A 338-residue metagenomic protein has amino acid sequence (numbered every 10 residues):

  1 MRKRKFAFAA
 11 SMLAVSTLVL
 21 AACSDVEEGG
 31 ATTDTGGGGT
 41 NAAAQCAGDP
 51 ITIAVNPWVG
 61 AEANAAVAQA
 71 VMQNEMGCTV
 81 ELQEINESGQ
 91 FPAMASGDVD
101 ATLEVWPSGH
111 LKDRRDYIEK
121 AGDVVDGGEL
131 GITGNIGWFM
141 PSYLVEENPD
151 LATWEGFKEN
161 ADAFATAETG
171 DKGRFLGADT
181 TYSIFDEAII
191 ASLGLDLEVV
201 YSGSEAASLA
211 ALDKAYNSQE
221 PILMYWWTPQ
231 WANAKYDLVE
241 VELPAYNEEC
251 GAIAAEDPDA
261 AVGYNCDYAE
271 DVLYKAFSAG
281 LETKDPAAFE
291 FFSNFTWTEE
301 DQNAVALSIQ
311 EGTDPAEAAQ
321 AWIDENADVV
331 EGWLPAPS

Functional and structural regions predicted by a protein language model:
T17-A22: C-terminal motif of bacterial Sec signal peptides marking the signal peptidase cleavage site
S24-E27: Bacterial signal peptide processing site
C46-G60, C78-Q83, K172-L176, F292: Short, well-ordered beta-strand elements
D49, G60, Y182-E198, S202-Q219 (+2 more regions): An extracytoplasmic/periplasmic, membrane-proximal ligand-sensing/linker region
A65, Q83-A121, A210-D213, W231-Y236: Pocket-flanking alpha-helical
A93, D100-E104, R174-A252: Ligand-binding pocket segment of bilobal, Venus flytrap-like solute-binding proteins
G122-F175: A conserved helix-loop-strand patch within extracytoplasmic ligand-binding domains of the periplasmic binding
N135-E146, V272-K284, L307-S308: A bilobed periplasmic-binding-protein/Venus flytrap-type ligand-binding module shared by bacterial periplasmic
